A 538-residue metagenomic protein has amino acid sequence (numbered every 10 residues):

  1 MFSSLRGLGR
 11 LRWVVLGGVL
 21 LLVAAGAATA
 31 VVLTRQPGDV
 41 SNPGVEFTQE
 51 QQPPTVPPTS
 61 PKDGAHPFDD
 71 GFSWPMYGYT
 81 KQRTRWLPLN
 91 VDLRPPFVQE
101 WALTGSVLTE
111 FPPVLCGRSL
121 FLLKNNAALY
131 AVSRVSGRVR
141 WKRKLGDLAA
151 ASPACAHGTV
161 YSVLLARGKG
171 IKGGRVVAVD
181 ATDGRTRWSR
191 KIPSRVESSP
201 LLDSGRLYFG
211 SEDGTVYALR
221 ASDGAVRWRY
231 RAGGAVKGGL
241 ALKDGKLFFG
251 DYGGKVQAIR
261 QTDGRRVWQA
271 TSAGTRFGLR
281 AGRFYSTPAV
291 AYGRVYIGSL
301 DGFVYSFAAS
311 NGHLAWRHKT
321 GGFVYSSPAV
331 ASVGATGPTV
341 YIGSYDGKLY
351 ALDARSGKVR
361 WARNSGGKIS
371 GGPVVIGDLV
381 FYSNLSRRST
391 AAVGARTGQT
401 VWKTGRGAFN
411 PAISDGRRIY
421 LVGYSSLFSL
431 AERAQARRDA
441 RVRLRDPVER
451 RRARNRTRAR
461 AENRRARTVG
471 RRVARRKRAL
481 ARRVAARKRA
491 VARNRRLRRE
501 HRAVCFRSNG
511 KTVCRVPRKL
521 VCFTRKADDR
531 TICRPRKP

Functional and structural regions predicted by a protein language model:
R6-L21: N-terminal Sec-pathway targeting helices
T34-P54: Ser/Thr/Pro/Gly-rich low-complexity linker/stalk segments immediately outside membranes or between
P61-V98: Blade/loop signatures of beta-propeller domains
E100-C116, K142-H157, V163-G174, T186-D203 (+12 more regions): Extracytoplasmic beta-rich repeat domains
S133-S136, D180-D183, R220-G224, R260-G264 (+4 more regions): Short loop/turn segments that connect beta-strands within beta-propeller blades
T400-R454: Blade-level signature of beta-propeller repeat domains, shared across WD40, Kelch, NHL, RCC1 and BNR/Asp-box propellers
